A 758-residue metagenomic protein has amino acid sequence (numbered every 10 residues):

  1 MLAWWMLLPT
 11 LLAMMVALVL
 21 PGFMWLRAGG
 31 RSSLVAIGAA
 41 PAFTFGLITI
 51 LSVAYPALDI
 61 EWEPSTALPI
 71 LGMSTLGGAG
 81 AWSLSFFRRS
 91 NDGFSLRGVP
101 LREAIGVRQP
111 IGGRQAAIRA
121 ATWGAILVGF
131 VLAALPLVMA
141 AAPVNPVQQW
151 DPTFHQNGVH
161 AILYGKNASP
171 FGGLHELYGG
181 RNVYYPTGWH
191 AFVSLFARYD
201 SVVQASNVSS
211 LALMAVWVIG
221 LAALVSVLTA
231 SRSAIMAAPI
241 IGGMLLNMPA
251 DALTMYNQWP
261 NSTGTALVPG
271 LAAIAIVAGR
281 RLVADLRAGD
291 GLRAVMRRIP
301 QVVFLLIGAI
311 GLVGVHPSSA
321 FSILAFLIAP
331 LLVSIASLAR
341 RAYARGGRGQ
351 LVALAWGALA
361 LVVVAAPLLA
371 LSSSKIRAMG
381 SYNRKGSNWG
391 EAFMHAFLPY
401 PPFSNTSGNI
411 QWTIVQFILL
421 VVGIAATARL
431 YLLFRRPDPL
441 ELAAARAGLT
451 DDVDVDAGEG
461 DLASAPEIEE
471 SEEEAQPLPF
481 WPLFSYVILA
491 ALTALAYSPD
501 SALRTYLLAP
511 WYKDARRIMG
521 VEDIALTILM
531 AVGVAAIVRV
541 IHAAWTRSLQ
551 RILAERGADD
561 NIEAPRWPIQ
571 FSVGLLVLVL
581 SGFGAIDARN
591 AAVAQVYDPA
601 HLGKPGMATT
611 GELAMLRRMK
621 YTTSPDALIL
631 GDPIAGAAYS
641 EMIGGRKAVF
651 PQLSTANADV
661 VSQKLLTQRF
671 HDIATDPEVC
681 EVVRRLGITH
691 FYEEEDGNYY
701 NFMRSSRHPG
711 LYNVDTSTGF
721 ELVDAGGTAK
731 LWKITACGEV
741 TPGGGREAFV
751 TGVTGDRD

Functional and structural regions predicted by a protein language model:
M1-R114: Membrane-embedded, hydrophobic transmembrane alpha-helices
A13-V16, G574-V577, G582-D758: Extracytoplasmic
L58-A67, V144-Q148, P249-T263, A378-S407 (+4 more regions): Membrane-helix boundary/interfacial segments in multi-pass membrane proteins
I126-A266, L286-R287, G291, A594-G606: Active-site lumenal/periplasmic loops and adjacent helix-entry segments of GT-C-fold, multi-pass membrane
F171, L177-Y185, S319, R348-P437: Periplasmic/ER-lumenal interhelical loops and adjacent helix-loop junctions in multi-pass membrane proteins
A288-L292, I323-L359: Perimembrane helix-loop-helix junctions
A288-P317: Membrane-interface alpha helices of multi-pass inner-membrane proteins
L331-L332, L338-R341, V363, I414-D456 (+1 more regions): Hydrophobic, aromatic-rich transmembrane alpha-helices and their immediate juxtamembrane boundary segments
